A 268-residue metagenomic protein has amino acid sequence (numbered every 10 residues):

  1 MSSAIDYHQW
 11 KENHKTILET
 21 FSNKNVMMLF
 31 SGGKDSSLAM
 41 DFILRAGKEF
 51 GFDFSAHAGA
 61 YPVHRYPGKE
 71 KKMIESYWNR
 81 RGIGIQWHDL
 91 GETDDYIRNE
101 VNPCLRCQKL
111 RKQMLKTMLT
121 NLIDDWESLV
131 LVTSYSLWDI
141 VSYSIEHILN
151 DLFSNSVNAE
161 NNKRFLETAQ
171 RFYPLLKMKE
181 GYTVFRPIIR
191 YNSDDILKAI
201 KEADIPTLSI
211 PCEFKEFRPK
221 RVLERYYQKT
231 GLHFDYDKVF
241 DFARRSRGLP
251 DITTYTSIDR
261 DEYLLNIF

Functional and structural regions predicted by a protein language model:
M1-K24: S-adenosyl-L-methionine
T16-K72: ATP-dependent adenylation/pyrophosphate-handling site
H57-L122, S128, F153-N155: ATP-dependent adenylate-handling ligase core
L105, K109-Y191, R260-Y263, I267: Active-site adenylate/phosphate-handling loop in enzymes that bind or generate adenylated species
K109-L122, Y227-L249: Short, basic, helix/turn surface patches
I140-S144, I189-R244: Mid-to-C-terminal catalytic subdomains of enzymes that bind/position adenosyl phosphate moieties or nucleic-acid
F240-F268: Intrinsic disorder and flexible/low-complexity segments
